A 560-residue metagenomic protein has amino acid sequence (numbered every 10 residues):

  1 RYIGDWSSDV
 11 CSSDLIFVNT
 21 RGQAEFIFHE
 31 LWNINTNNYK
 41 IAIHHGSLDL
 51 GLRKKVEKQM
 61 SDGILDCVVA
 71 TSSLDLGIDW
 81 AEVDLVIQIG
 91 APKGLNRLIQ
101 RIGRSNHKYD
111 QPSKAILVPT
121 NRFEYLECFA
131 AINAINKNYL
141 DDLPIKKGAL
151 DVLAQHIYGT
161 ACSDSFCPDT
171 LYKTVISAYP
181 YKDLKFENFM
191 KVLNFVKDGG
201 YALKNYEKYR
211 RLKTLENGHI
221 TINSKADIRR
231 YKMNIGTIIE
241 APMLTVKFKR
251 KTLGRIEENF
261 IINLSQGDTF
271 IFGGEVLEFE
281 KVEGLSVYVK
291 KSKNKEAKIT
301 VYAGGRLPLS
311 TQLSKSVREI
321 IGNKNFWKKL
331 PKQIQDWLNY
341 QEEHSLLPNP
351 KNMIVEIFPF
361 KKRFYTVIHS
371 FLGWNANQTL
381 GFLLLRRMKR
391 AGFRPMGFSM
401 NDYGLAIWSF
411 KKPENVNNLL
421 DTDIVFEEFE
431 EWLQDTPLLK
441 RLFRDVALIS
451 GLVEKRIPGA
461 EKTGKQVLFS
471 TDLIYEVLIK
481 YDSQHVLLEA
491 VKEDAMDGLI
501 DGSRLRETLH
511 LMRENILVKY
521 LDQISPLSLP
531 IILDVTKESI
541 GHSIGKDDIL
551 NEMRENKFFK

Functional and structural regions predicted by a protein language model:
Y2-V10: Single conserved hydrophobic/aromatic residue that forms the stacking wall/gate of nucleotide- or nucleobase-binding
C11-W32, F279: Conserved strand-helix element at the start of the C-terminal RecA-like helicase core
N35-D49: Conserved RecA-like helicase motor-core motifs
L48-T71: Conserved helicase ATPase core of P-loop NTP-dependent helicases/translocases
L74-G90: A short beta-strand element within the Helicase C-terminal
G94-D142: Conserved segment of the helicase C-terminal RecA-like domain
S163-D169: Short capping segments at the starts of secondary-structure elements
Y172-V175, Y179-M243, I256-E257, T300-V301 (+1 more regions): Extended, highly charged accessory segments
